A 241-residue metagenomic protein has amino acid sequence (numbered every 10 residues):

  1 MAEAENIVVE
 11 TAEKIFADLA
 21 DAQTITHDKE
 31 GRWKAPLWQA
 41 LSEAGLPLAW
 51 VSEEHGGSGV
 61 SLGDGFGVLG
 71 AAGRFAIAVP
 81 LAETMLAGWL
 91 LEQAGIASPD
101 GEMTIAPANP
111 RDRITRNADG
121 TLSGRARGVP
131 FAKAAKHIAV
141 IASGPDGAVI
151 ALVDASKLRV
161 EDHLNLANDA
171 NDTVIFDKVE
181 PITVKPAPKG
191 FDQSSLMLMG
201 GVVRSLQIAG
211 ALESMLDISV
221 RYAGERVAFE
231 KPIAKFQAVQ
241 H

Functional and structural regions predicted by a protein language model:
M1-A78: Amphipathic, small/basic residue-rich leader segments at the start of a protein or domain
A4-V8, K29-W33, P130, R204-A211 (+1 more regions): Short, contiguous, pocket-lining structural segments that sit at or immediately flank catalytic/ligand-binding sites
N6, E10, G31-A35, T84-G88 (+1 more regions): An alpha-helix initiation/capping motif
E13-A17, E213, D217-V220, G224: Structural signal for well-ordered, non-membrane alpha-helices
T24-R32, K189-G200, D217-H241: Glycine-rich cofactor-pocket loops
G65-V68, A72, A87-L91, S205 (+2 more regions): Buried hydrophobic packing segments
I77-A94: N-terminal glycine-rich flavin-associated loop
W89, I96-E213: FAD-binding core of flavoproteins
